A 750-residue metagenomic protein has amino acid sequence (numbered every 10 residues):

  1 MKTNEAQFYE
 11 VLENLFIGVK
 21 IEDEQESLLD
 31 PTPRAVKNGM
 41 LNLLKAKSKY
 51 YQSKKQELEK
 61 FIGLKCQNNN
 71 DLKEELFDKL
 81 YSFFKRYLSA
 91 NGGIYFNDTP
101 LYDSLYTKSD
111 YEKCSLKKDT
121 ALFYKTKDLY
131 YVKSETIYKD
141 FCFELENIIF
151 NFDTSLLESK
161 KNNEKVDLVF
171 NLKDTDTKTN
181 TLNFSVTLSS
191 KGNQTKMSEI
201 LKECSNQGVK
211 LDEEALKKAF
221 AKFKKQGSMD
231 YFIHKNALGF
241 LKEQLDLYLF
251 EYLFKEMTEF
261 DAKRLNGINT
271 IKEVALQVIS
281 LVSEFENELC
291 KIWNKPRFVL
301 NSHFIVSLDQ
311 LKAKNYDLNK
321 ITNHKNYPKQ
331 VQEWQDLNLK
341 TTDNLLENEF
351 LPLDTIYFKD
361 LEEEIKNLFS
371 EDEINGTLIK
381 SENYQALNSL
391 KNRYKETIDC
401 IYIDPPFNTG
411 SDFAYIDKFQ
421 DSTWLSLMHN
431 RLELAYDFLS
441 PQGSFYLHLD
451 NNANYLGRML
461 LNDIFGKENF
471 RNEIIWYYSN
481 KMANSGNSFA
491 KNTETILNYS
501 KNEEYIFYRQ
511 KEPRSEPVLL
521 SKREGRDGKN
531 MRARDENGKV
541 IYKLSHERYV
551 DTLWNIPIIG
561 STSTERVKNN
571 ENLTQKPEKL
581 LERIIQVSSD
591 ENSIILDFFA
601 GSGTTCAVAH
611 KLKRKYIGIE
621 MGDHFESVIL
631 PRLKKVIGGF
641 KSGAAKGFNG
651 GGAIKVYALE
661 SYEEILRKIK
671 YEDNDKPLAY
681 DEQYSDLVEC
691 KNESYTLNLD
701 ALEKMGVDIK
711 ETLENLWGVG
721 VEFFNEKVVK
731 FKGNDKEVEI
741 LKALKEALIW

Functional and structural regions predicted by a protein language model:
M1-I365, N375, K391-D399, L432-Y436 (+5 more regions): Accessory, often C-terminal, charged low-complexity segments
F369-R393, I401, N408, L434: A conserved hydrophobic secondary-structure block that centers on an alpha-helix together with its immediately flanking
I379, Y446-L447, F598, G618: Conserved SAM-binding loop
R393-S411, L461, I595-A609: Conserved proline-anchored active-site loop of SAM-dependent methyltransferases that bridges a beta-strand
D399, P405-L427, R431, Q442 (+1 more regions): Mobile active-site "lid"/loop adjacent to the S-adenosyl-L-methionine
D412-D417, T564-N570: Short acidic, glycine/proline-rich loop/turn micro-motifs
G443-S444, I594: Short glycine-centered segments of the SAM/dcSAM-binding site in methyltransferase folds
R566-L580: Conserved SAM-binding loop and adjacent beta-strand
